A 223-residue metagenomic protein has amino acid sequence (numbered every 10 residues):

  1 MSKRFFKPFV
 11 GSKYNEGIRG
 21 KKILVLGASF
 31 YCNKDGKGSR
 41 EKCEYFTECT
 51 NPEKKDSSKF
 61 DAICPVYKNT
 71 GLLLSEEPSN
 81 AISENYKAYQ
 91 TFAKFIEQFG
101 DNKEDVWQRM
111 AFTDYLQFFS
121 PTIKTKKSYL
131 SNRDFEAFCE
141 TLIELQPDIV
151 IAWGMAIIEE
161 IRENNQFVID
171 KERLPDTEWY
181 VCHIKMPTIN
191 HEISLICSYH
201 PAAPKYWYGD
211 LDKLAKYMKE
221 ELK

Functional and structural regions predicted by a protein language model:
M1-E84, D134-T141, C182-K185, K219-K223: Active-site and ligand/interface coordination hotspots across diverse enzymes and nucleic-acid-associated assemblies
I18-I23, D101-R109, I184-I196: Beta-strand-turn-beta hairpins that frame and shape the catalytic cleft of phosphate-ester-processing enzymes
L24-V25, F112, I151, C197: Structural recognition of the beta-strand scaffold that forms the well-ordered cores of secreted hydrolase catalytic
A28-N33, L116-S120, M155-E159, H200-P204: Short, solvent-exposed loop/turn segments at secondary-structure junctions
N69-W107: A short, flexible N-terminal coil/short beta segment enriched in small residues
Q108-D134: Charged, often glycine-rich, active-site loop that binds/positions anionic groups
T125-C139, E159-K223: C-terminal capping/extension of enzyme domains
F138-M155: Proline-aspartate-enriched helix->loop->beta-strand connector
